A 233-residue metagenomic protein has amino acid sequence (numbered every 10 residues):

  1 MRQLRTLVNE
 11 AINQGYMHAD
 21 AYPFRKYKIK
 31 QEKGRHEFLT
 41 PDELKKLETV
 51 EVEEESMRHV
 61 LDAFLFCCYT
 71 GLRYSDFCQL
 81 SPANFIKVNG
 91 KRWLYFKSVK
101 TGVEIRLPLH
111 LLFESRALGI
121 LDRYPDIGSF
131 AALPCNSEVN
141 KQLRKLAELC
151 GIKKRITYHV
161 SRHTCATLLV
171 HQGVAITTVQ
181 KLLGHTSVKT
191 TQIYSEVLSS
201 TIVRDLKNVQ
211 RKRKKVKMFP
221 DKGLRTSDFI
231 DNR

Functional and structural regions predicted by a protein language model:
M1-P23, S75: N-terminal DNA-binding recognition helix of tyrosine site-specific recombinases/integrases
R25-K26, Q31, E37, E43 (+2 more regions): Conserved tyrosine-mediated DNA breakage-rejoining catalytic core shared by Y-recombinases
Q31-R58: Long, amphipathic, Lys/Arg-enriched alpha-helical "connector/arm" segment
V60, P134-S137, K153-G173: Short basic/aromatic active-site micro-motif
D76-C78, R155-T157, A166, G173-S187 (+1 more regions): Active-site-proximal segment of tyrosine recombinases
S98-G102, L183, S187-N208: Catalytic-site neighborhood detector that most strongly recognizes the C-terminal catalytic loop/helix of tyrosine
H110-K153: Active-site/catalytic core of tyrosine-dependent DNA strand-transfer enzymes
V209-R233: C-terminal secondary-structure termini that scaffold catalytic or DNA-interacting sites
